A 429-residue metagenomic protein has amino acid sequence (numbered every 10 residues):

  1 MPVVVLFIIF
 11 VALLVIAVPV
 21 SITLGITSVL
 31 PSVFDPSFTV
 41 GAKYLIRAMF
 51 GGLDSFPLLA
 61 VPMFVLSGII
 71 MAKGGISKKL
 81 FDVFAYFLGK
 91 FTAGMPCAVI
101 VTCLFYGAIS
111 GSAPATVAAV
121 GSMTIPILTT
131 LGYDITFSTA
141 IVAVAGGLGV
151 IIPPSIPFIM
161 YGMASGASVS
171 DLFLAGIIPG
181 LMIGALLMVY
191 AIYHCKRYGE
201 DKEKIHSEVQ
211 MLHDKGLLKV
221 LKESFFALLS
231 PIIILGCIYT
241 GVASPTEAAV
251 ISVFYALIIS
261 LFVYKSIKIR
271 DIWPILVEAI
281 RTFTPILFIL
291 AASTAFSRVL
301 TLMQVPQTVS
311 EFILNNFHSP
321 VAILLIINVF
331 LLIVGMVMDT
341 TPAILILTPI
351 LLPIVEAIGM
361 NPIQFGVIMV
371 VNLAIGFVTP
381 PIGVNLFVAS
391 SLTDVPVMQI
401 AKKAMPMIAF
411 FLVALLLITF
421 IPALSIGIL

Functional and structural regions predicted by a protein language model:
M1-L429: Alpha-helical transmembrane segments of multi-pass membrane transport proteins
